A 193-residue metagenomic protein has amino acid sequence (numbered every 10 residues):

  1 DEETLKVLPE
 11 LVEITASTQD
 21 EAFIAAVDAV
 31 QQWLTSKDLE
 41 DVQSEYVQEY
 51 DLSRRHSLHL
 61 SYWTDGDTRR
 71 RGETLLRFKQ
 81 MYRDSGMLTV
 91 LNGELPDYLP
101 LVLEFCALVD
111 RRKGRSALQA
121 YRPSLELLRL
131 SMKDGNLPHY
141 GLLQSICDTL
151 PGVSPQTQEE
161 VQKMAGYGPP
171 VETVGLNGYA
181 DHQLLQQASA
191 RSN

Functional and structural regions predicted by a protein language model:
D1-L99, L103-N193: Charged, alpha-helix-forming regions
